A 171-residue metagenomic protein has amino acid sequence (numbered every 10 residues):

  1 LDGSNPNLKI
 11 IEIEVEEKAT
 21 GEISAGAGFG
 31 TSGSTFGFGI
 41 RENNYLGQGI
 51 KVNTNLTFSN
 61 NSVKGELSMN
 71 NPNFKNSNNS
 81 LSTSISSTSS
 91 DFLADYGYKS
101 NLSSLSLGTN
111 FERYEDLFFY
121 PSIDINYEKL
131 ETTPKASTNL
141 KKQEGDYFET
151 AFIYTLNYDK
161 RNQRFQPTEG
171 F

Functional and structural regions predicted by a protein language model:
L1-F171: Gram-negative/organellar outer-membrane beta-barrel architecture
